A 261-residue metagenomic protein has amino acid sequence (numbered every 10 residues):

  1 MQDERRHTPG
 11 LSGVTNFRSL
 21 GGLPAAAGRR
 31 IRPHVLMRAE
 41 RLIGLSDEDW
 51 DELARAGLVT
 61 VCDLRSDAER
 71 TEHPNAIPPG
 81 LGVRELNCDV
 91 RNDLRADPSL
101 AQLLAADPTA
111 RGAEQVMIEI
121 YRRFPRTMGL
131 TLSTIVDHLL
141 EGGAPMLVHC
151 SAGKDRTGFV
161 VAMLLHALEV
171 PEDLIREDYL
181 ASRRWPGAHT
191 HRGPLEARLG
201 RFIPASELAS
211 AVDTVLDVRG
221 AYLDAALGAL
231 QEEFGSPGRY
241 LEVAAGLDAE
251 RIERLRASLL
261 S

Functional and structural regions predicted by a protein language model:
M1-L147, F159-S261: Cys-dependent protein tyrosine phosphatase-like superfamily
A152, R156-T157: Ser/Thr-glycine-rich phosphate-binding loops at phosphate-binding pockets of nucleotides, nucleotide cofactors
